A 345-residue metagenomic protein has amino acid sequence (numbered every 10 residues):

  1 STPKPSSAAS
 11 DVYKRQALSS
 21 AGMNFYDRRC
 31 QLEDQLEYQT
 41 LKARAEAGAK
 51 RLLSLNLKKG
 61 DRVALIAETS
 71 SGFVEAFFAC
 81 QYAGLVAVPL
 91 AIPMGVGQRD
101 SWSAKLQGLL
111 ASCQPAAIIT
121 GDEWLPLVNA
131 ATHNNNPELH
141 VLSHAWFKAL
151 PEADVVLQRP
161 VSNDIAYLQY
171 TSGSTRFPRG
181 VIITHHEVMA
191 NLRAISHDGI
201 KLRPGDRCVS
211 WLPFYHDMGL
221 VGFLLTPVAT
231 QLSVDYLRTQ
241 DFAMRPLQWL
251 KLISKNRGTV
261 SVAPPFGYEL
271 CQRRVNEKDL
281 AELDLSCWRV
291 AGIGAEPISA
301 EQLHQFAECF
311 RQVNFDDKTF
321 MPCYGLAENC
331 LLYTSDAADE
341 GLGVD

Functional and structural regions predicted by a protein language model:
T2-A9, Y13-Q16, Y333, A337-D345: Single conserved hydrophobic/aromatic residue that forms the stacking wall/gate of nucleotide- or nucleobase-binding
D11-L36, I165-L168, T175, G325: AMP-dependent adenylate-forming
A21, L150-Y170, R176-F177, E187 (+2 more regions): Conserved pre-ATP/AMP-binding loop-to-beta segment of ANL
M23-F78, G95-A104, L157-R159, G180-M189: Conserved AMP-binding/adenylate-forming core of the ANL superfamily
C30, G95-R99, S103-L109, Q114-S162 (+6 more regions): ANL superfamily adenylate-forming
S70-G95, G108-A117, D206-R207, L225-D235 (+1 more regions): A short helix-loop-beta submotif of the ANL/AMP-binding
M189-R207, D217-T259, R274-K278: Conserved AMP-binding/adenylation subdomain of ANL enzymes
G258-V262, R274-S335: Gly/Ser/Thr-rich phosphate-binding loop
